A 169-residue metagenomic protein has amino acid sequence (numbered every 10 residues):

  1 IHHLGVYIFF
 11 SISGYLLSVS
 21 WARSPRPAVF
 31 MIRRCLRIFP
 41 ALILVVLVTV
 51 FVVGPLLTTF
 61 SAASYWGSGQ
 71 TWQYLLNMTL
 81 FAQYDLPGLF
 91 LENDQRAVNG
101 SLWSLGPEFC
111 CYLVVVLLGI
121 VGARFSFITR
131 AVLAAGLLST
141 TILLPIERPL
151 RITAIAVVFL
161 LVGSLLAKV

Functional and structural regions predicted by a protein language model:
I1-L4, F39-F109, L113: Membrane-interface helix-loop-helix regions
H3-S24, S104-A123, A134-V169: Specific transmembrane alpha-helix
L17-R34, I38, F60-S61: Membrane-helix interface linkers and caps
R23-S24, G54-A62, R124-I128, I146: Transmembrane helix-loop junctions in multipass membrane proteins, especially transporters and channels
I32-V45, G119: Alpha-helical transmembrane segments of multi-pass membrane proteins
R33, F125-L133: Membrane-interfacial entry segments at the cytosolic side of transmembrane helices
